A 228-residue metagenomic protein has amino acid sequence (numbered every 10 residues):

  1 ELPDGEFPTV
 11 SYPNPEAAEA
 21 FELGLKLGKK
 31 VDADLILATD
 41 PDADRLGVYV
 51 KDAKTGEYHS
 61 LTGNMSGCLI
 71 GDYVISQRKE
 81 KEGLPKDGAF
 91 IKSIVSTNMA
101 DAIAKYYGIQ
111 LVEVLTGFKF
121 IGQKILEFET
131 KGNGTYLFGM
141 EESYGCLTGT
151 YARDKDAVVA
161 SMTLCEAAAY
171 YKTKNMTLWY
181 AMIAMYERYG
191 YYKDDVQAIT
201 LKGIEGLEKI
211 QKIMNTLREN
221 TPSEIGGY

Functional and structural regions predicted by a protein language model:
E1-R45: N-terminal small/polar loop signature for handling phosphorylated ligands or for N-terminal nucleophile
L2, T9, G67, S76-E80: A short, conserved beta-to-alpha structural element at the edge of catalytic cores that scaffolds binding
L2-G5, R45, S66-L69, F118-G122: Short gly/pro/ser/thr-enriched loop/turn and capping motifs at secondary-structure boundaries
P8-P13, D52, L126-T130: Short low-complexity, flexible loop/linker segments enriched in glycine and/or proline with clustered acidic
E19-L23, I70, F120: Well-ordered alpha-helical segments embedded in enzymatic catalytic cores
K29, A33-L35, T39, E57-H59 (+1 more regions): Phosphate-binding and adjacent anionic-ligand microenvironments
D44-N64, A100: Short Gly/Thr/Asp-enriched flexible loops that form oxyanion-binding sites at enzyme active sites
T62-V74: Catalytic or ion-translocation cores adjacent to nucleophile or general acid/base/metal-coordination motifs in diverse
